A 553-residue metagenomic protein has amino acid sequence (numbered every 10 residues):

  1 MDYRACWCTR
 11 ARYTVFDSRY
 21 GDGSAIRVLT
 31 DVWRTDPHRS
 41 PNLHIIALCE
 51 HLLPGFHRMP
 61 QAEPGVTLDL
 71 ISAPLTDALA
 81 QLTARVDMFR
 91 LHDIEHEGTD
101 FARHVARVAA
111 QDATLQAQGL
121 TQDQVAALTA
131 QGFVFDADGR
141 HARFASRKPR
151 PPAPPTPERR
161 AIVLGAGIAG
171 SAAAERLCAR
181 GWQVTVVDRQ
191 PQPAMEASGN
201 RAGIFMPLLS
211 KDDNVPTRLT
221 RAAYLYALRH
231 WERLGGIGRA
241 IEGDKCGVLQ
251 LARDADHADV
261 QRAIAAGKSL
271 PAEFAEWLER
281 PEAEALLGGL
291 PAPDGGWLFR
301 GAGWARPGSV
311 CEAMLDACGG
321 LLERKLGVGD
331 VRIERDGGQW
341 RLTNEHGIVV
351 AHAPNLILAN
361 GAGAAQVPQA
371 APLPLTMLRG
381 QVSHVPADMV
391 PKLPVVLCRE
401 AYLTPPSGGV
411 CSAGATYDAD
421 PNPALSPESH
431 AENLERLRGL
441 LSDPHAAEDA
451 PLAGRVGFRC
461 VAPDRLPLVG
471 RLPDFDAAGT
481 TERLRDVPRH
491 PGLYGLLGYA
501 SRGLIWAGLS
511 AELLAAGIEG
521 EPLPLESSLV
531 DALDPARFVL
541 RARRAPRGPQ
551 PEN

Functional and structural regions predicted by a protein language model:
D2-R58: SAM cofactor-binding core of SAM-dependent methyltransferases, primarily the Rossmann-like beta-alpha-beta module
H51-Q81: S-adenosyl-L-methionine
T99-Q111: A short glycine-rich, Lys/Arg-flanked "PGG" loop and its adjoining helix->strand segment in the class I
R140, K148-R180, R189-Q190, A194-L209 (+2 more regions): Active-site substrate-recognition segment that forms the wall of the catalytic cavity or substrate channel
A202-L286: Dinucleotide-binding Rossmann-like beta1-alpha1 core, especially the glycine-rich loop that anchors the ADP
K211-D212, A240-Q250, F274, R280-C318 (+2 more regions): Helix-loop-beta segment of a Rossmann-like dinucleotide-binding subdomain
W297-H346, V350-N355, A359-N360, A364: Helical element adjacent to the flavin cofactor pocket in flavoenzyme catalytic cores
D449-N553: C-terminal catalytic lobe of FAD-dependent flavoproteins
